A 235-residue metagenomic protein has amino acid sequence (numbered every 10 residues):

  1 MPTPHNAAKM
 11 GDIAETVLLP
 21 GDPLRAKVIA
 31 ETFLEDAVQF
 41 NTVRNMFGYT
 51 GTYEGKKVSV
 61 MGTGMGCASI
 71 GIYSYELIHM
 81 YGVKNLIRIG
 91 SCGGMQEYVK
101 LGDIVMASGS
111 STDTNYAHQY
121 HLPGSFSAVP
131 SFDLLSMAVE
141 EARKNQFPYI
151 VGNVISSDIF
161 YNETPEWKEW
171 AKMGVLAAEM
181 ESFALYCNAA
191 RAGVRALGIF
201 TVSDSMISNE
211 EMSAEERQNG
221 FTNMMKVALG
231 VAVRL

Functional and structural regions predicted by a protein language model:
M1-F126, F132-S136: Metabolite-binding pocket within alpha/beta catalytic cores that recognizes anionic/polar moieties
P23, G93, S156-I159, A184 (+2 more regions): Glycine-rich beta-alpha junction loops
E35-N41, Q146-N153, L235: Flexible, glycine/charged-enriched surface loops at secondary-structure junctions
S125-G174: Active-site rim beta-loop-alpha module in soluble metabolic enzymes
M137-N145, N188, V227-L235: Generic non-transmembrane alpha-helical segments
P165-S203: A C-terminal functional module that forms or caps the active site or interfaces directly with catalytic machinery
M206-L235: His/Asp/Glu-rich mid-to-C-terminal helical/loop segments that flank catalytic regions of hydrolases
